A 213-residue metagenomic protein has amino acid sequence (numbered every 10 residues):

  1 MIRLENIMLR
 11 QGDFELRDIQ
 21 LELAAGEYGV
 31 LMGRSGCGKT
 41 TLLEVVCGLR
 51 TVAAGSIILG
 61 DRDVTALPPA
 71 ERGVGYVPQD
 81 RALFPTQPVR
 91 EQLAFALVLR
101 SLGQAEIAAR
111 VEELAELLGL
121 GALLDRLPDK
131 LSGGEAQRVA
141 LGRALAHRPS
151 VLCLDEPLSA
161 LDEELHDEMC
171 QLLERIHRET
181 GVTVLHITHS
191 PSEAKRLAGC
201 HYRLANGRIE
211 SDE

Functional and structural regions predicted by a protein language model:
C47: Helix-to-loop junction immediately C-terminal to a conserved catalytic motif
D63-D80, L99, Q104, A108: ABC ATPase NBD coupling module
A105-L123, E174-R175: Conserved ABC ATPase "signature" region
L127-L131, E135: Conserved ABC ATPase signature
A146-S150: A short, proline-enriched helix->beta-strand linker immediately N-terminal to the Walker B motif in ABC-type P-loop
L152-E156: Catalytic Walker B motif of ABC-type/P-loop ATPase nucleotide-binding domains
G181-I187: Conserved H-loop
